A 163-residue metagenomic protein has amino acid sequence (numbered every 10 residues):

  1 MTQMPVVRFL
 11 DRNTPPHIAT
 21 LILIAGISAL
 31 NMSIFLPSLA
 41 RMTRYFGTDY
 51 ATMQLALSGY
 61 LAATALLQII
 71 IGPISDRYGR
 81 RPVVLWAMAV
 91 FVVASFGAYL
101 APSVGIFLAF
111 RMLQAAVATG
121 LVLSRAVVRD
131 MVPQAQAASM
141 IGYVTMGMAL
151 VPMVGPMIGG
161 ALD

Functional and structural regions predicted by a protein language model:
M1-S28: Cytosolic juxtamembrane N-terminal segment immediately preceding the first transmembrane helix of multi-pass
A25, A29, S103-A115: Helical-face signature of the major facilitator-like transporter fold
S33, L61-I69, T119, P152-M153: Residue-level signature of mid-helix packing/kink "hotspots" within the transmembrane helices of 12-pass Major
S38-A65: Extracellular/periplasmic helix-loop-helix junction of adjacent transmembrane segments in MFS-like secondary
L66-V104: Conserved MFS/SLC helix-loop-helix module at the cytosolic interface between two early adjacent transmembrane helices
F110-G147: Cytoplasmic helix-loop-helix junction between adjacent transmembrane helices in 12-TM secondary transporters
Y143-D163: Helix-loop-helix hairpin linking two adjacent transmembrane segments in secondary transporters
